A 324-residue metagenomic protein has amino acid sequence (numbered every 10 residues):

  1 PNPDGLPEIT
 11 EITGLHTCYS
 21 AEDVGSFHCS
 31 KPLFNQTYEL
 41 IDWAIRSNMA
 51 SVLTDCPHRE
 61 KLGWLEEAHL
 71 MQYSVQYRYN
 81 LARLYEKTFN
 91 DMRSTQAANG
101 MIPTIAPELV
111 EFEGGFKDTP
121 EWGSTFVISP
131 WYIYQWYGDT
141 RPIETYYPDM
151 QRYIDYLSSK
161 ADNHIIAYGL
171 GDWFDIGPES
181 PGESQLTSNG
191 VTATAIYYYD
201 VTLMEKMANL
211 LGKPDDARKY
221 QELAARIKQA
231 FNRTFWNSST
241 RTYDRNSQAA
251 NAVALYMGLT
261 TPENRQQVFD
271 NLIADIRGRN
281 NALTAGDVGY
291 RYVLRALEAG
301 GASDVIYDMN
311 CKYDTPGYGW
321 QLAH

Functional and structural regions predicted by a protein language model:
P1, L15-T17, N48, S74 (+1 more regions): Structured loops at beta-to-helix junctions and adjacent beta-edge loops in soluble globular domains
P1-Q36: Extended acidic/polar, glycine-enriched regions that form or flank non-catalytic beta-rich accessory modules
E8-I9, T37, L53, T145: Short helix/loop capping segments that flank catalytic or ligand/cofactor-binding pockets
E11-L15, D42-I45, R59-L62, S124 (+1 more regions): Membrane-targeting and insertion segments and their boundary/processing signals
E22-G63, A82-D91, G100-P103: Low-complexity, Ser/Thr/Pro/Gly-enriched N-terminal "stalk/linker" regions
G63-H324: Active-site core of glycosidic bond-cleaving carbohydrate-active enzymes
